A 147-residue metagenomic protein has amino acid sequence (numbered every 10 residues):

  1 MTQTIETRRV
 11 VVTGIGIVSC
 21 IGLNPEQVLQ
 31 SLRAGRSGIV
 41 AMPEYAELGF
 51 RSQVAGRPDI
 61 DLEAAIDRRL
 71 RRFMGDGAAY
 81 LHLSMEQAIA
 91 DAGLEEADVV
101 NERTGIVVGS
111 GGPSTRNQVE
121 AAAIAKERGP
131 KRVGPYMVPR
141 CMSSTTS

Functional and structural regions predicted by a protein language model:
M1-S147: Conserved "HGTGT" condensation-loop signature of ketosynthase/thiolase-family condensing enzymes that catalyze
